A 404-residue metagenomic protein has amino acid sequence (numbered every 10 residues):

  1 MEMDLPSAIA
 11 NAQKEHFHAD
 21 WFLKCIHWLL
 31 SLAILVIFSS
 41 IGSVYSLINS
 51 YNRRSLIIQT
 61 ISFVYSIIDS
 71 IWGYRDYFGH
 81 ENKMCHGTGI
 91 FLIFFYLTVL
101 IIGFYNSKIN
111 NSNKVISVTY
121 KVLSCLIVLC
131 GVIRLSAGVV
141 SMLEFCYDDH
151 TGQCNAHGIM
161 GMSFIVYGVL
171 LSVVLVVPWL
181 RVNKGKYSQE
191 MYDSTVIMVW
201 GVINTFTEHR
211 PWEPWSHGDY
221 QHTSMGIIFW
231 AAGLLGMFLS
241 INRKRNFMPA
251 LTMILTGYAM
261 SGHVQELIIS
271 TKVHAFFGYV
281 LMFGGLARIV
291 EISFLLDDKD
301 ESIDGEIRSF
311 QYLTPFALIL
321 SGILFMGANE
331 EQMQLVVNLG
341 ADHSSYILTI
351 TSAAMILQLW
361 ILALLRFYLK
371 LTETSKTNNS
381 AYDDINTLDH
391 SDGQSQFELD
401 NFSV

Functional and structural regions predicted by a protein language model:
M1-H18, I133-A137, F325-V336, D342: Extracellular/lumenal N-termini and interhelical loops of multi-pass eukaryotic membrane proteins
M1-R75, F95-Y96: N-terminal signal-anchor module of multipass membrane proteins
N11-L23, S46-L56, Y77-C85, I109-L123 (+3 more regions): Membrane-proximal first intracellular loop
G42-I48, I101-I109, S172-W179, L234-K244 (+2 more regions): Transmembrane-helix exit/juxtamembrane "anchor" motif
L56-L135: Eukaryotic helix-linker segments that join adjacent hydrophobic helices
S112-V115, L126-L129, T195, M253-L255 (+3 more regions): Non-transmembrane, juxtamembrane loop and terminal tail segments of multi-pass eukaryotic membrane proteins
G131, L135-D304: Generic multipass alpha-helical transmembrane bundles of integral membrane proteins
A287-F294, E301-K376: C-terminal transmembrane module of eukaryotic multi-pass membrane proteins
